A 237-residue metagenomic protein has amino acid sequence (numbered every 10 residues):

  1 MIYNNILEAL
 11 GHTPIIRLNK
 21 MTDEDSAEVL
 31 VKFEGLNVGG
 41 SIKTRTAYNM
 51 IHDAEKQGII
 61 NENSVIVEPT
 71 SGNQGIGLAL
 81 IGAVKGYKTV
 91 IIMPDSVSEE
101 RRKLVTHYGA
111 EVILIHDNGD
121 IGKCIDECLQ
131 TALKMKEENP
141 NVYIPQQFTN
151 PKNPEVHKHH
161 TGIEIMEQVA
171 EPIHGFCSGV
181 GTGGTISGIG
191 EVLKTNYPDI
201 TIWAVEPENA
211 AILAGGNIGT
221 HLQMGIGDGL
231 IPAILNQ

Functional and structural regions predicted by a protein language model:
M1-Q237: PLP-dependent amino-acid enzyme catalytic core
